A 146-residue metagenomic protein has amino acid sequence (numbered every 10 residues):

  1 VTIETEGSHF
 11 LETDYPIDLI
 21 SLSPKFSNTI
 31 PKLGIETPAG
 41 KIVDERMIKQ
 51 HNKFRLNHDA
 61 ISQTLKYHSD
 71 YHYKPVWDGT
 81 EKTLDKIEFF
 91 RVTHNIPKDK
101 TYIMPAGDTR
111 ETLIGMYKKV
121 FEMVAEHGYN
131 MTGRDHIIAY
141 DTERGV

Functional and structural regions predicted by a protein language model:
V1-V146: Conserved AdoMet/S-adenosylmethionine-binding subsite of the radical SAM
